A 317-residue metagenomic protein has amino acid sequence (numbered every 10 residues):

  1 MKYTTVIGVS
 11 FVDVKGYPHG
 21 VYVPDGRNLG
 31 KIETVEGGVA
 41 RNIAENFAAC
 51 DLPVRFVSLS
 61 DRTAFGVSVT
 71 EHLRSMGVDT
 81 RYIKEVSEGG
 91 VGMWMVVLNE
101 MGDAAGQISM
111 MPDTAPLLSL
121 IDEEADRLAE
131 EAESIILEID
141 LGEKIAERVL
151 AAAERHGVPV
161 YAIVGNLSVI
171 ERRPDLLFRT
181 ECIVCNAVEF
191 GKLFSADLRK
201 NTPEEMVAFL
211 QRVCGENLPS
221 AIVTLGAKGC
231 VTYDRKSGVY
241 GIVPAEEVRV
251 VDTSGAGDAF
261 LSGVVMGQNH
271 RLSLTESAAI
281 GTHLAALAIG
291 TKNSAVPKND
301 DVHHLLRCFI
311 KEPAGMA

Functional and structural regions predicted by a protein language model:
M1, T5, N28, V169 (+1 more regions): Conserved phosphate-binding/catalytic region of the ribokinase-like
M1-L59, A64-S75, W94, R249-V250 (+1 more regions): Glycine-rich phosphate/adenosyl-contacting loop at the front of the ribokinase-like
F47, N186, G257: Short, conserved phosphate/pyrophosphate- and ester-handling motifs at nucleotide-, phospho-/glycolipid
H72-E88: A glycine-rich helix N-cap at a beta->alpha junction
E85-V86, V96-S134, I139: Conserved phosphate-binding/catalytic loop of the ribokinase/pfkB sugar-kinase fold
R127-L128, D175-L176, C214: Structural alpha-helical scaffold elements that stabilize or flank donor/cofactor-binding regions in carbohydrate
S134-A208, K228-G229: Conserved beta-alpha-beta core of the PfkB/ribokinase-like small-molecule kinase fold
